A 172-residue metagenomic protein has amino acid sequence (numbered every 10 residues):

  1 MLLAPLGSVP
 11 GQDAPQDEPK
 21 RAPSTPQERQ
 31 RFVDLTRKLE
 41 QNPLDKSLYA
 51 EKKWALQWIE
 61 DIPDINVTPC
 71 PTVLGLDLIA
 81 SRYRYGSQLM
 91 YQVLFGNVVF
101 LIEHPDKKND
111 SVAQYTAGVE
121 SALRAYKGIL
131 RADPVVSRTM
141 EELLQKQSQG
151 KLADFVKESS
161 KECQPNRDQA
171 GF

Functional and structural regions predicted by a protein language model:
M1-P5: Bacterial N-terminal signal peptides
G7-G11: Sec/Tat signal peptide C-region and signal peptidase I cleavage site
D13-D77, N166: N-terminal secretory signal peptides
S47-E162: Mature extracellular/secreted ectodomains of secretory-pathway proteins
N166-F172: Short, solvent-exposed mixed-charge patches
